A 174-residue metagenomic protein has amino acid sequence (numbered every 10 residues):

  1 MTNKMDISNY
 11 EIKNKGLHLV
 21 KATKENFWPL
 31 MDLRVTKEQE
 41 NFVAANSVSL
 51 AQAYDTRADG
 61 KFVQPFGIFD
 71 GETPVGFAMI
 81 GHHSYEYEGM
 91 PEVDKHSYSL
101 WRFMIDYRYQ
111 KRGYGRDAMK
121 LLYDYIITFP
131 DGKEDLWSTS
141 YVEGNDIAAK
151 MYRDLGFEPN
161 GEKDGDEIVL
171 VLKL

Functional and structural regions predicted by a protein language model:
M1-E11: Acyl-donor-binding surface of acyltransferase catalytic domains
I12-L17, K21-R108, Y125-F129, G161-D164: Acetyl-CoA-dependent GNAT
L19, K111, Y141: Conserved SAM-binding loop
S99, M104, S138-S140, V169: Conserved beta-strand segments that form the floor/walls of ligand-binding pockets within enzyme and binding domains
I105, K111-Y125, K150, D154: Conserved acetyl-CoA-binding loop-helix of GNAT-fold acetyltransferases
R116, V142-G161: Conserved active-site alpha-helix within GNAT-family acetyltransferase domains
K133-A149, G165-E167: Conserved beta-strand-loop-alpha-helix junction that forms the acyl-donor binding cleft
V171-L174: Short beta-strand-to-coil "C-cap" segments at the C-terminal boundary of structured domains/repeats, marking
